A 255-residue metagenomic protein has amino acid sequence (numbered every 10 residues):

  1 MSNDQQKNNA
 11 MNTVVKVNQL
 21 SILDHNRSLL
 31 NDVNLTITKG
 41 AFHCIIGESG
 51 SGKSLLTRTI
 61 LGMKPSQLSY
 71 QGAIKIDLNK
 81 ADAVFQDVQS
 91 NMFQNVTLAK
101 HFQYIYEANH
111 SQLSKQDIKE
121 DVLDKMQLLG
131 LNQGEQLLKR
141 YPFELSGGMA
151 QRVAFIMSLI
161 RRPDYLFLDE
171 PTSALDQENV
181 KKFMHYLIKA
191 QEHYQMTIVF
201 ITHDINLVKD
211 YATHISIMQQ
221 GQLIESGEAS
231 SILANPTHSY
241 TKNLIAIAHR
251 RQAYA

Functional and structural regions predicted by a protein language model:
V96-A108: Q-loop/switch helix immediately C-terminal to the Walker
Y141-L145, M149: Conserved ABC ATPase signature
I160-D164: A short, proline-enriched helix->beta-strand linker immediately N-terminal to the Walker B motif in ABC-type P-loop
T202-H203: H-loop/switch region of ABC-family ATPase nucleotide-binding domains
V208-D210: A short, surface-exposed alpha-helical micro-motif characterized by mixed small hydrophobic and charged/polar residues
L233-A255: C-terminal boundary and immediately downstream tail of ABC-type ATPase nucleotide-binding domains
